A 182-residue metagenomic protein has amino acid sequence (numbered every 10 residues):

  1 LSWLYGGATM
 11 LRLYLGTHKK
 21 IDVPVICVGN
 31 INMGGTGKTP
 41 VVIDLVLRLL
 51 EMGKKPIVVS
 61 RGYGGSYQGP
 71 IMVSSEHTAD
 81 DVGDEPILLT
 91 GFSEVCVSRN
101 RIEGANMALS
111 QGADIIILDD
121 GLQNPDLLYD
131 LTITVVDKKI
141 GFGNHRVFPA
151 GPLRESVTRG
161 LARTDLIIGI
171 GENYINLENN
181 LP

Functional and structural regions predicted by a protein language model:
L1-T17: Short hydrophobic helices that act as membrane-entry/anchoring signals
W3, G37, D81: Catalytic cores of large soluble enzymes that bind and process phosphate-bearing ligands
R12-L13, V46, A105-S110: Generic structural signal for well-ordered alpha-helical scaffold segments
L13-S75, N173: Walker A (P-loop) phosphate-binding motif
Y63-N180: Phosphate/Mg2+-binding loops and adjacent switch elements in nucleotide/diphosphate-handling enzyme cores
